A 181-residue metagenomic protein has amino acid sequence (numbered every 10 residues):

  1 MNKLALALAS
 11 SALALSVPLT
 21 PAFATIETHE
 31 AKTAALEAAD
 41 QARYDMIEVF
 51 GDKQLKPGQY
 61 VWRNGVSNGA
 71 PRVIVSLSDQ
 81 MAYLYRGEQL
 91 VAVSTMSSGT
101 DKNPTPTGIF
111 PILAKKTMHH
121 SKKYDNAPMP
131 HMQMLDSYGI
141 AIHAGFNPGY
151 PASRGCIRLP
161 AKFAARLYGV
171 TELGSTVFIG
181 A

Functional and structural regions predicted by a protein language model:
N2-P130, Y138-I157, A161-A181: N-terminal pre-domains immediately preceding structured catalytic cores
